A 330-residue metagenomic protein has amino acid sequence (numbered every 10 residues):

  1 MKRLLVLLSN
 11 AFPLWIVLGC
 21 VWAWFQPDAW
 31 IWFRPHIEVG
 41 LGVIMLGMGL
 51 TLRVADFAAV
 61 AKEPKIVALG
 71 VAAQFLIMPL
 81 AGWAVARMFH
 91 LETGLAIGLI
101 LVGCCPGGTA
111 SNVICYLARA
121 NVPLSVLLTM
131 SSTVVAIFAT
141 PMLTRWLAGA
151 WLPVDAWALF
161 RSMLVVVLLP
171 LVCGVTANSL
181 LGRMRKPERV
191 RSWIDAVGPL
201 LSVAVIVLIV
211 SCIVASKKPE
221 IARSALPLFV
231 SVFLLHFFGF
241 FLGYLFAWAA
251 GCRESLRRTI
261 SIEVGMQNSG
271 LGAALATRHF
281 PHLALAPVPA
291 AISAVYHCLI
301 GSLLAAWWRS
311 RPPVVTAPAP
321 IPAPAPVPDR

Functional and structural regions predicted by a protein language model:
M1-R330: Alpha-helical transmembrane segments of multi-pass small-molecule/ion transporters
